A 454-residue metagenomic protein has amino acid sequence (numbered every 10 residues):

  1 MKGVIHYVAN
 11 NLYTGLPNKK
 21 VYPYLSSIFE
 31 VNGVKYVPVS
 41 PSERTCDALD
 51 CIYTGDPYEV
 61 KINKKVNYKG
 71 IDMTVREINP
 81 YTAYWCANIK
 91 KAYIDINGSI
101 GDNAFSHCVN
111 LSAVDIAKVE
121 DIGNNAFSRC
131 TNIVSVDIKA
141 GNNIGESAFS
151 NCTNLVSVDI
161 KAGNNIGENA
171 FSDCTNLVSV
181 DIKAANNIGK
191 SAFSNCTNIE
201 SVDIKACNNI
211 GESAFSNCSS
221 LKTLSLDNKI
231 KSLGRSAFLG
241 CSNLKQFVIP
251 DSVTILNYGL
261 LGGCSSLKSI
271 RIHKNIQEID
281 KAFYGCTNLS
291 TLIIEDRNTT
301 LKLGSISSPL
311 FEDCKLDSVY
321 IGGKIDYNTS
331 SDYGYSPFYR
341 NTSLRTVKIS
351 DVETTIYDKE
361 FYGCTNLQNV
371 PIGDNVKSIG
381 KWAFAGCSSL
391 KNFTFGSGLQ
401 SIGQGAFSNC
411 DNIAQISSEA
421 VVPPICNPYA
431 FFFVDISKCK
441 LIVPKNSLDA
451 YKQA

Functional and structural regions predicted by a protein language model:
M1, I5, V31, V37-E43 (+17 more regions): Structural signature of tandem-repeat unit edges
M1-P23: Enriched but not universal
G3, V8-N11, G334-S336, P428-F433 (+1 more regions): Short, aromatic/basic amphipathic alpha-helical patches
V21-P23, F432-A454: Membrane-proximal C-terminal cap and juxtamembrane stalk of leucine-rich repeat ectodomains
Y22-N32: N-terminal low-complexity, Pro/Thr/Ser-rich intrinsically disordered segments that act as propeptides or flexible
T45-A48: Non-globular, low-complexity intrinsically disordered regions
C51-Y53, T82-Y84: Acidic, Ser/Thr
P80-T82, D102-A104, G123-A126, G145-A148 (+12 more regions): Consensus positions within tandem repeat domains that build extended binding/scaffold surfaces
